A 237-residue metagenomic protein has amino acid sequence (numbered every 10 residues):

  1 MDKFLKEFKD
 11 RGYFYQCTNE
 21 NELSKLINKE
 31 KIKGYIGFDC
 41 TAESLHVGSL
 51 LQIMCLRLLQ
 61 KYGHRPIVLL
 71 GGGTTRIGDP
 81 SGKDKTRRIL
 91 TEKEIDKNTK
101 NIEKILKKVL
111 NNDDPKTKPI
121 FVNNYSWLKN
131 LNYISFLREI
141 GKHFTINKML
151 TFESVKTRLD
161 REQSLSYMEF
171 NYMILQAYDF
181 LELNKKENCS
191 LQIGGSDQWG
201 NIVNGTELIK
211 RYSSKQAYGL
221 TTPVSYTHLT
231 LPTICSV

Functional and structural regions predicted by a protein language model:
M1-C40, Q216: Non-catalytic terminal extensions that flank enzyme cores
F8, H46, F121: Divalent metal-coordination and catalytic microenvironments
R11, T91-E92, N98, K108-T221: Divalent-metal (Mg2+/Mn2+/Ca2+)-assisted nucleotide/phosphate chemistry catalytic cores
E22-P80, Q192-N201, G205: N-terminal catalytic cores of NTP/NDP-binding nucleotidyl/phosphoryl-transfer enzymes
P80-D96: A charged helix-plus-loop insertion that forms the helical arch/lid used to bind and gate nucleic-acid substrates
L220-L229: Active-site and channel-lining beta-strand-loop segments that bind or position nucleotide-derived/phosphorylated
H228, T233-V237: Single conserved hydrophobic/aromatic residue that forms the stacking wall/gate of nucleotide- or nucleobase-binding
